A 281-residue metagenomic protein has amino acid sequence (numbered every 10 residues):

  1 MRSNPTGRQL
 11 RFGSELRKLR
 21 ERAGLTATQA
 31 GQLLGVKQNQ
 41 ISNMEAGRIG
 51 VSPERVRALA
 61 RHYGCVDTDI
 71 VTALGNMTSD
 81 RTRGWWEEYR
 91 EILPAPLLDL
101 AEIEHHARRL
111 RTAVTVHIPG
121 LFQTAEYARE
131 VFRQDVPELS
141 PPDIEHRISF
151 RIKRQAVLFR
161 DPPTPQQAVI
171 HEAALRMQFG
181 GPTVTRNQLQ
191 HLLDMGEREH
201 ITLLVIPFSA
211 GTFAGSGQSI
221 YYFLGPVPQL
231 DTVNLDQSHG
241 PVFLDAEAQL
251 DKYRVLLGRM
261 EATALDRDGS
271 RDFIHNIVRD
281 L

Functional and structural regions predicted by a protein language model:
M1-S14, K18, R22, A27-Q32 (+4 more regions): Interdomain hinge/linker segments and adjacent boundary elements that couple functional modules
L25, V36, I201: Short glycine/serine/threonine/alanine-rich loop segments
T28, Q38-N39: Key DNA-contact positions within bacterial/archaeal DNA-binding proteins
N39, S79, G215: Short Asp/Glu-rich motifs
Q40-E45: A ubiquitous short alpha-helical element
P162, V169, F179-L281: C-terminal regulatory/effector modules of DNA-binding transcriptional regulators
